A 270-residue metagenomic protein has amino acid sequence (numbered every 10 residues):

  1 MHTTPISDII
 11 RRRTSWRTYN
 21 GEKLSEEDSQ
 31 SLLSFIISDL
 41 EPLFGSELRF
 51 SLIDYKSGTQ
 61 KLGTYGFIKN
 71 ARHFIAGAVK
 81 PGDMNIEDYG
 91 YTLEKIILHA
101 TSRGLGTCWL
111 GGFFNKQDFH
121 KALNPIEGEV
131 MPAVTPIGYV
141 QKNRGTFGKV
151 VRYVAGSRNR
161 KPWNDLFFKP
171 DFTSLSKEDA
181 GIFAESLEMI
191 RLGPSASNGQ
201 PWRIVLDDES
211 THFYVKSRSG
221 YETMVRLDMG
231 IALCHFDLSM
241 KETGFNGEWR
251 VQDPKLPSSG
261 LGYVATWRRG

Functional and structural regions predicted by a protein language model:
M1-G270: Acidic, surface-exposed loops and disordered segments
